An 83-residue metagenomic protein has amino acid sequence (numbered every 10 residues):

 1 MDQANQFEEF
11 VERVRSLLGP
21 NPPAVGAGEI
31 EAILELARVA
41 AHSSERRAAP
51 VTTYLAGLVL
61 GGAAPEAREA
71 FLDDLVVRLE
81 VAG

Functional and structural regions predicted by a protein language model:
M1-A4, S43-E45: A short, ordered amphipathic alpha-helix with a cationic face
D2-A4, L17, E66-G83: C-terminal binding/interaction regions
D2-E31: An acidic intrinsically disordered interaction segment
E9, P20, A48, L60-R68 (+1 more regions): Amphipathic, positively biased hydrophobic alpha-helical segments used for protein targeting and membrane insertion
F10, E29-A32, L36, R68-F71: Amphipathic alpha-helical interface surfaces
R13-N21, L36, S43, L60-A63 (+2 more regions): Change "in soluble alpha/beta enzymes" to "in soluble alpha/beta proteins
V25, I30-G61: Amphipathic, hydrophobic secondary-structure cores in small proteins
